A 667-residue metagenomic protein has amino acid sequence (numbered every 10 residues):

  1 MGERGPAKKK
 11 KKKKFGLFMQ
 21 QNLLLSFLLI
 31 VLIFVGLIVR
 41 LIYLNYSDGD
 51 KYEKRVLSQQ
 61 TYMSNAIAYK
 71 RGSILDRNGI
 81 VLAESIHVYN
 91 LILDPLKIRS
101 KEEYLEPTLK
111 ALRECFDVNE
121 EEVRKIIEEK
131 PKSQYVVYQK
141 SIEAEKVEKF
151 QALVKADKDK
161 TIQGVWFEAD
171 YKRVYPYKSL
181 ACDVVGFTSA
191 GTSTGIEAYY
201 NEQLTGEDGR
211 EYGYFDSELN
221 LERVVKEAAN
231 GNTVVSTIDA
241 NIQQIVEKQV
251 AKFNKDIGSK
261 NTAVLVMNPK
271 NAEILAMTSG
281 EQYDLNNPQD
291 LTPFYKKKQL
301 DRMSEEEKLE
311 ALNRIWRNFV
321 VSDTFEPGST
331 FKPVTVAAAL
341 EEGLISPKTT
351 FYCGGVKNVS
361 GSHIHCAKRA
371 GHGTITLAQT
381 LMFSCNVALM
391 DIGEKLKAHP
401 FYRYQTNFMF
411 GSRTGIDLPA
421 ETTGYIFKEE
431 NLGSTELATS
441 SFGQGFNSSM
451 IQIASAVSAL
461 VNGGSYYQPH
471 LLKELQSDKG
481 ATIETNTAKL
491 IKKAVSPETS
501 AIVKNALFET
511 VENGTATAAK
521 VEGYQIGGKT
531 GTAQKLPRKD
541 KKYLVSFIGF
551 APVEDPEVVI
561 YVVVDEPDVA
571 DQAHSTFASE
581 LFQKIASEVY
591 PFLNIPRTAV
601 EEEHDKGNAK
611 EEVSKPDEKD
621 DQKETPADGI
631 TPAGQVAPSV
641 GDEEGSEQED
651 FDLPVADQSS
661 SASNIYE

Functional and structural regions predicted by a protein language model:
M1-K298, T324, H399-N407, A519-V521 (+4 more regions): Periplasmic/cell-envelope proteins involved in peptidoglycan metabolism and beta-lactam response
G2-G5, A83, D216-S217, L221-V225 (+5 more regions): Beta-lactam-recognizing serine transpeptidase/beta-lactamase-like catalytic domain environment
